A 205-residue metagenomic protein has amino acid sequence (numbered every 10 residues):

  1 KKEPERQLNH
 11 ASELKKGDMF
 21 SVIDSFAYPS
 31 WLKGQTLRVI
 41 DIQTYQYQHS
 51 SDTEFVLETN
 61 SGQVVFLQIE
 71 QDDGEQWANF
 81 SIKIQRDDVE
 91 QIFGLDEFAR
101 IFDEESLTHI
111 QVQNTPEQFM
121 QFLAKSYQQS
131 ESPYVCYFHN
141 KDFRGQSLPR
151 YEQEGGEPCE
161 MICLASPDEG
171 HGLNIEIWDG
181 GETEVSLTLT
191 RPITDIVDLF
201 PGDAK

Functional and structural regions predicted by a protein language model:
K1-T36, I40-E54, E58-K205: Mixed-charge, low-complexity intrinsically disordered regions
